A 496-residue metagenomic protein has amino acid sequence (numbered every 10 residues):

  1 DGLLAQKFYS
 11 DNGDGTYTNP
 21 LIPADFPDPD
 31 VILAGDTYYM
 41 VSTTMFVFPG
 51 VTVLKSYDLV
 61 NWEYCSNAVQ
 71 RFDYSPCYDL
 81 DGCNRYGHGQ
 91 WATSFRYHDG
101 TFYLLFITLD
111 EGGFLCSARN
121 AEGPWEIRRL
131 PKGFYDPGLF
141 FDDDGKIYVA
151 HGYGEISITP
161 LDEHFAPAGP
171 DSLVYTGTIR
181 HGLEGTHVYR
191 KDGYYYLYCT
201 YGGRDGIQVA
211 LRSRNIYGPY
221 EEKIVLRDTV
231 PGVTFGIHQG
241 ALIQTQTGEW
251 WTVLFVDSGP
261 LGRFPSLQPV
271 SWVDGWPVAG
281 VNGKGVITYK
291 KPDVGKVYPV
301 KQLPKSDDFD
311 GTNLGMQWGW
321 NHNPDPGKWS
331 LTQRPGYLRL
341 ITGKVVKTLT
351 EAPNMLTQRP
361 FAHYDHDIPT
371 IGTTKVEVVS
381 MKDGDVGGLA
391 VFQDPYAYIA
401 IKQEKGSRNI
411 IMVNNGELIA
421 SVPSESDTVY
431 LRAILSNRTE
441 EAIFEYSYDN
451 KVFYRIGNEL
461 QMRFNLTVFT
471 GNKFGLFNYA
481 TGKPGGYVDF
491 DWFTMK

Functional and structural regions predicted by a protein language model:
D1-K496: Carbohydrate-active catalytic/glycan-binding domains of CAZyme proteins, especially the secreted or lumenal ectodomains
